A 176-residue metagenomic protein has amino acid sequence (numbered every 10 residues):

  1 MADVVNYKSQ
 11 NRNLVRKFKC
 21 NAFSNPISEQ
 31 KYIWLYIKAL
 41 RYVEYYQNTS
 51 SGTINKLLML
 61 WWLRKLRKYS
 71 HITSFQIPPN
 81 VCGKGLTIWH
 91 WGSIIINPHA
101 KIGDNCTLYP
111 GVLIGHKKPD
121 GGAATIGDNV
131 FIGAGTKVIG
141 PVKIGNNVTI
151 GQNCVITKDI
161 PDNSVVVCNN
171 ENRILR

Functional and structural regions predicted by a protein language model:
M1-T73: Terminal amphipathic alpha-helical/low-complexity segments used for targeting or macromolecular assembly
S74-P78: Conserved NTPase motor "head" modules and their coupling/switch loops across ABC/AAA+ ATPases, GTPases, and GHKL ATPases
P79, K84-G85, W89-G92, N97-P98 (+11 more regions): Left-handed beta-helix
